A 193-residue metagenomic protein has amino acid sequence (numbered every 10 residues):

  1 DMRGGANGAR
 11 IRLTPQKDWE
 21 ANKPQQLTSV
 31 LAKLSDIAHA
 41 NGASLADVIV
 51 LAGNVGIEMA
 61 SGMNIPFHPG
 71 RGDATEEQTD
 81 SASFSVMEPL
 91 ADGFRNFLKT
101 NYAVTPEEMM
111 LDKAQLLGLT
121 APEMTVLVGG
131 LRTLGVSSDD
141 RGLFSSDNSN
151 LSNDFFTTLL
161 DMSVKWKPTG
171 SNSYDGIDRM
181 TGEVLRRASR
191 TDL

Functional and structural regions predicted by a protein language model:
D1-L193: Long, well-ordered alpha/beta core segments of mature domains
